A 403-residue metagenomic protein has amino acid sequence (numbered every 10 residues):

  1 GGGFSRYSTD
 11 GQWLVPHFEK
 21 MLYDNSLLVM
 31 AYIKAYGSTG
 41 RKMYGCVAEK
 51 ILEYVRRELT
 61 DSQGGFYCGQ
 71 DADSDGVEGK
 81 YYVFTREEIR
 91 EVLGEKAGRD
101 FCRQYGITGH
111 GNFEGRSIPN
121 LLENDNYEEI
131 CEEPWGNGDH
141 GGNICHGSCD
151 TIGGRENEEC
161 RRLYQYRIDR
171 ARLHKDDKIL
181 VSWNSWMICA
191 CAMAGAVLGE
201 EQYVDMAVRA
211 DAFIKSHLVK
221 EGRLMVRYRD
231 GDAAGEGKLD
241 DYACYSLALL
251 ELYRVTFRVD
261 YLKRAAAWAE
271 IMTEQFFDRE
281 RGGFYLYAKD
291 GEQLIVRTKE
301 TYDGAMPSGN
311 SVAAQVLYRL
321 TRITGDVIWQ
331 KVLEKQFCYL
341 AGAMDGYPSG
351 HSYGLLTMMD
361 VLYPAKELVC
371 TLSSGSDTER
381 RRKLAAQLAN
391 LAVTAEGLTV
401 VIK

Functional and structural regions predicted by a protein language model:
G1-K403: Glycan-recognition and catalytic cores of secretory/periplasmic carbohydrate-active enzymes
